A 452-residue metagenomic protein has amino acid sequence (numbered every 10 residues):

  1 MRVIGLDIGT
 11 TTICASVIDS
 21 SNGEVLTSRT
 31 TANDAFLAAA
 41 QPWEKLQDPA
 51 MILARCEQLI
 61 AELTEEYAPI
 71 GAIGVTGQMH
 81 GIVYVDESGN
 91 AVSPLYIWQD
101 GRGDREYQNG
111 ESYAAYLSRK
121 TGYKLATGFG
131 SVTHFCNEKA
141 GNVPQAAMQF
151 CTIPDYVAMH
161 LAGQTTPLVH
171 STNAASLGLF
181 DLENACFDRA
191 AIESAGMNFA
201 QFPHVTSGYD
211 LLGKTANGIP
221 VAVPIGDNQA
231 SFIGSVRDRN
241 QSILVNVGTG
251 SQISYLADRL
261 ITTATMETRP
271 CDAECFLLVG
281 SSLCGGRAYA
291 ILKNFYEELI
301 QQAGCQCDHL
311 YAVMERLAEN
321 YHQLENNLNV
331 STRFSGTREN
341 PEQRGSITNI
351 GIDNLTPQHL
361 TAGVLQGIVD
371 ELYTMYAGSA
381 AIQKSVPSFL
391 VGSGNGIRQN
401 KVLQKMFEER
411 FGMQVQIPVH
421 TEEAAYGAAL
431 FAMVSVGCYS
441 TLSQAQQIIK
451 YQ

Functional and structural regions predicted by a protein language model:
M1-P94, R119, A146, E193 (+4 more regions): N-terminal glycine/serine-rich phosphate-binding loop of ATP-dependent small-molecule kinases, especially carbohydrate
I4-G5, V17, G110-K124, V132-P167 (+4 more regions): Active-site core segments that coordinate phosphate-bearing ligands/cofactors across diverse enzyme families
G9-T12, P69, T76-Q78, G130 (+4 more regions): Short, basic and Ser/Thr-rich N-terminal targeting/leader segments
A35-L37, D104-R105, L211-G213, L355-T356 (+1 more regions): A short acidic, often aromatic-flanked loop/helix-cap motif at beta-alpha or helix-coil junctions that lines enzyme
W43, E65-I97, K124-G128, A158-D181 (+2 more regions): Short beta-strand-loop/turn "lid" adjacent to the catalytic site in phosphate-handling enzymes
D100: Carbohydrate-associated surface elements
R189-D210: A conserved helix-loop-beta module that forms one wall/lid of the active-site cleft in ATP-utilizing catalytic domains
